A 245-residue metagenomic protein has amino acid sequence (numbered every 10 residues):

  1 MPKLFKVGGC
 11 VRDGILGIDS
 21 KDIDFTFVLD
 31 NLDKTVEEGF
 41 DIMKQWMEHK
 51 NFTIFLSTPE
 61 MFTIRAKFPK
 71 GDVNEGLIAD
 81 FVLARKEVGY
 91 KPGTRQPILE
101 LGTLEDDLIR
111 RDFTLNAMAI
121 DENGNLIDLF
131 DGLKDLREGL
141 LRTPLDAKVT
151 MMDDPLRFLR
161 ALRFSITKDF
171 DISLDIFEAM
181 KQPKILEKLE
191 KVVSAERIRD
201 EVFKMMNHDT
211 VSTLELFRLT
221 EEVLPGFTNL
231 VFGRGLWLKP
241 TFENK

Functional and structural regions predicted by a protein language model:
M1-K245: Catalytic cores of the polymerase beta-like nucleotidyltransferase superfamily and closely associated nucleotide
